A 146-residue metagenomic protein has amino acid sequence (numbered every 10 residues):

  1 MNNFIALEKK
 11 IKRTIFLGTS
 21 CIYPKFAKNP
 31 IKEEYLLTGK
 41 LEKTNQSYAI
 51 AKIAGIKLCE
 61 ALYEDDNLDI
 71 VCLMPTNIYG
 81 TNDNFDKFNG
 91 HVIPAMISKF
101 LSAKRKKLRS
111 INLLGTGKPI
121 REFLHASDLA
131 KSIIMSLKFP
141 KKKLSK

Functional and structural regions predicted by a protein language model:
M1-A6, L58-C59, S132, S136: Hydrophobic positions on the long internal alpha-helix of Rossmann-like NAD(P)-dependent oxidoreductase domains
M1-N45, V71: Conserved Rossmann-fold NAD(P)-dependent oxidoreductase catalytic core, especially the SDR/UDP-sugar
E8-K10, D66, P140: A structural signal for short coil/turn segments at secondary-structure junctions
T14-G18, V71-N77, N112-G115, E122: Structural signature of the Rossmann-like NAD(P)-dependent dehydrogenase/reductase core
K25-A27, E34, E42-T76, A95-K107: Active-site Tyr-X1-5-Lys
P30-E34, N89-H91, A130: Glycine-rich, phosphate-binding/catalytic loops in enzymes
T44-Y48, T76-H91, G115-S127: Glycine-rich "substrate-gating" loop/helix at the edge of Rossmann-like oxidoreductase active sites
E64, I78, I93-I111, R121-K146: Alpha-helical substrate-binding/gating segment
